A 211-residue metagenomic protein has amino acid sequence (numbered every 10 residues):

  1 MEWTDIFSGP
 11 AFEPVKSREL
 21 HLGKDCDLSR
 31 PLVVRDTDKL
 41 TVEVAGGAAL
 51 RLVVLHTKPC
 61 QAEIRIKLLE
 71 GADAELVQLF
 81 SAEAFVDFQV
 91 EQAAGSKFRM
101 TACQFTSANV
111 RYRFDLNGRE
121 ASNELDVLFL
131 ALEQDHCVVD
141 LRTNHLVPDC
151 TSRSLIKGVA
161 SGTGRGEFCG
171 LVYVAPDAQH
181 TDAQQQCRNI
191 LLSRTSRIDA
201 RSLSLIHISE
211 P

Functional and structural regions predicted by a protein language model:
M1-S17: Short, Gly/Pro- and small/polar-rich lid/capping loops
E13-S209: Conserved beta-strand/loop scaffold segments within soluble protein domains that form the structured core and edges
